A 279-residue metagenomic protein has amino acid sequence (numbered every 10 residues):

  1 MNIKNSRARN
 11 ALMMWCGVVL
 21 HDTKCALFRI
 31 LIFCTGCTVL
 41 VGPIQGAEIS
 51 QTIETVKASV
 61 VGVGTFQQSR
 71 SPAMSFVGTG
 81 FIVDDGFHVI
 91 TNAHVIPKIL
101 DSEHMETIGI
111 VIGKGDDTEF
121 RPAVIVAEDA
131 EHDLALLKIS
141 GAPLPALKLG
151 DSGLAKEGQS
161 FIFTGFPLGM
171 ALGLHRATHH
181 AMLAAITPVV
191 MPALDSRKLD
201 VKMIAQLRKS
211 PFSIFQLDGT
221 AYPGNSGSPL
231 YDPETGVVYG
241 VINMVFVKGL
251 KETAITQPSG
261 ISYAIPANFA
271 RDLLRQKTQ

Functional and structural regions predicted by a protein language model:
M1-C25: N-terminal secretory signal peptides that target proteins for export/translocation
F28-V39: Bacterial N-terminal signal peptides
I44-I82, H88-A93, H132-L134, K156 (+1 more regions): N-terminal activation segment of mature serine protease catalytic domains
Q51-T52, I99, V124-V126, S140-H175: Active-site substrate-binding loop(s) of clan PA
V56-A73, I139-K148, A177-R275: Active-site region of chymotrypsin-like
D84-A130: Catalytic-histidine neighborhood of serine endopeptidases, predominantly the chymotrypsin-like S1/PA family
N92-H94, F166, T235, M244: Short, surface-exposed secondary-structure boundary micro-motifs
H104-I110, G115-A123, E157-I162, R176-D200: Beta-strand/loop subdomains of soluble extracytoplasmic proteins
